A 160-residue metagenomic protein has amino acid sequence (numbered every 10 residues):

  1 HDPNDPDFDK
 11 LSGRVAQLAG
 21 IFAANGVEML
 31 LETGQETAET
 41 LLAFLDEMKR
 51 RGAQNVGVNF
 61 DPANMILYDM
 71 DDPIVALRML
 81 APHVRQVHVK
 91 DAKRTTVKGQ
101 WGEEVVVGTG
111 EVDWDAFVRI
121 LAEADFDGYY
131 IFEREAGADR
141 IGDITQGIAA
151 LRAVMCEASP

Functional and structural regions predicted by a protein language model:
H1-G57: Active-site acidic/histidine proton-transfer and metal-coordination neighborhood in alpha/beta enzyme cores
H1-P3, T33-T37, P62-N64, D91-K93 (+1 more regions): Active-site-proximal loop/turn and secondary-structure-junction residues that shape catalytic pockets, frequently
L11-L18, T40-F44, A76, L80 (+2 more regions): A general structural detector for well-ordered alpha-helical segments in enzyme core domains, enriched
L18-M29, F117-D127, V154-A158: A structural motif corresponding to the C-terminal end of an alpha-helix and its immediate exit/capping segment
A24, A53, P82, D127-G128: Active-site acidic short loop of glycosyltransferases
M29-L31, V56-F60, R85-V87, G128-F132: Hydrophobic faces of well-ordered beta-strands that scaffold small-molecule active sites in alpha/beta enzyme cores
N64-D127, E135-G137, I141: Gly/Pro-rich active-site loop or hairpin
R140-P160: C-terminal helical cap(s) of enzyme catalytic domains, especially alpha/beta-barrels
